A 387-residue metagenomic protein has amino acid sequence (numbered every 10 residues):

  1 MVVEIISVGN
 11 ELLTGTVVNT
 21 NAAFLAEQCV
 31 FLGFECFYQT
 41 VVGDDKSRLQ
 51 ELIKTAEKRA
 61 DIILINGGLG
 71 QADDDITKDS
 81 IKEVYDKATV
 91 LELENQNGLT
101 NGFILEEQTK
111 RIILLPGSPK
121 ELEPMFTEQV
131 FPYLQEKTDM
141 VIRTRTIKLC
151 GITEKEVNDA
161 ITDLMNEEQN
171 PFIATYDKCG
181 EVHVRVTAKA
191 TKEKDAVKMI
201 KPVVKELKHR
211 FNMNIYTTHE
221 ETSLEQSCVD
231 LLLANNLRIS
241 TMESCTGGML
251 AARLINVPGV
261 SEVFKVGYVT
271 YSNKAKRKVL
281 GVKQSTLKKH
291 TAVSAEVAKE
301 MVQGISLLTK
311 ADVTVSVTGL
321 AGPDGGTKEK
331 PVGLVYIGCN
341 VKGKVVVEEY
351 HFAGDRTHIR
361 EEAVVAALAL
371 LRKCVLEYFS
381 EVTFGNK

Functional and structural regions predicted by a protein language model:
M1-Q39, V197-K198: Glycine-rich phosphate/diphosphate-binding loop of Rossmann-like nucleotide-binding domains
V3-I5, I112, I239: Conserved hydrophobic helix-helix packing surfaces used for dimerization/oligomerization
V8-N10, I65-D73, P116, K189-A190 (+1 more regions): Glycine-rich beta-strand-to-loop/alpha-helix junction loops that act as flexible
A23-V84, A88-T89, A295-K310: N-terminal small/polar loop signature for handling phosphorylated ligands or for N-terminal nucleophile
R48-E51, K58, A72-K137: Proline/glycine-rich low-complexity loops and linkers
E107, L114-T187, K192-I200: Accessory alpha-helical/coil subdomains and C-terminal extensions that flank or cap enzyme catalytic cores
D195-K201, L207-K387: Short alpha-helical segments enriched in small residues
